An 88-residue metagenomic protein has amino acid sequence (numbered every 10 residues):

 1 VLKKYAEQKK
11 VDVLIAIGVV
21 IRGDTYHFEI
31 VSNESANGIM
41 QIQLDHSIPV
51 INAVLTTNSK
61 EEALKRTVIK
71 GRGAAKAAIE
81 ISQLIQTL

Functional and structural regions predicted by a protein language model:
V1-G38: Glycine-rich phosphate-binding loop
K3, F28, N33-L88: C-terminal binding/interaction regions
